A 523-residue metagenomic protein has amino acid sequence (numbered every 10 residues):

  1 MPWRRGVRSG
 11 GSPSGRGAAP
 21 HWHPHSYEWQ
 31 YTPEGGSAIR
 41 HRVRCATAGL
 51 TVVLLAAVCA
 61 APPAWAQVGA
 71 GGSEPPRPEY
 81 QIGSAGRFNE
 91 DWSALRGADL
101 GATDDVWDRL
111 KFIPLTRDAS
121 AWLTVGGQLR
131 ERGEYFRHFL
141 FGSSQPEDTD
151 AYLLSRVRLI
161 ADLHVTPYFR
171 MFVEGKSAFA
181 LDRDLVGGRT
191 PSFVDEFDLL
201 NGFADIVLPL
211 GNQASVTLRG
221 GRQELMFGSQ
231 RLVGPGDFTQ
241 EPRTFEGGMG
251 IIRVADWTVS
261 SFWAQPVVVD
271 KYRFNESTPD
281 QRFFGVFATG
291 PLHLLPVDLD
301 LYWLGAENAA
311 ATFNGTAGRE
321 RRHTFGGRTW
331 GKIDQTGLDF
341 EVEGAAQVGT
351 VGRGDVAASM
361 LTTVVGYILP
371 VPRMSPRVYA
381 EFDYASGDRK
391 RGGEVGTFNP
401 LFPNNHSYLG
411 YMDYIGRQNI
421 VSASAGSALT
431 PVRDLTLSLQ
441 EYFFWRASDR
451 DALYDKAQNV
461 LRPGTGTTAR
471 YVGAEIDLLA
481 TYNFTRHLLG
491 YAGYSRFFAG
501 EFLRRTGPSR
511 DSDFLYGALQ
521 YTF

Functional and structural regions predicted by a protein language model:
E28-Y31, G35, I39, A61-T149 (+6 more regions): N-terminal periplasmic/intermembrane-space "pro-region" immediately following the signal or transit peptide
A48-A61: Bacterial N-terminal signal peptides
P78-A102, G315, Q347, G354-G466: Extracellular/periplasmic loop regions
R87, R510-F523: Outer-membrane beta-barrel "beta-signal"
R130-R132, K176-A178, G221-L225, A264-P266 (+7 more regions): Outer-membrane beta-barrel pore domains and translocons
Y135-S155, L163-A214, R231-G234, Y272 (+5 more regions): Surface-exposed loop and membrane-interface regions of Gram-negative outer-membrane beta-barrel proteins
F136-L140, A180-L185, E224-L232, F262-V269 (+5 more regions): Flexible, solvent-exposed coil segments and beta strand-coil junctions, predominantly the extracellular/periplasmic
L208, N212-L218, R231-R391, T430 (+4 more regions): Signature for the C-terminal beta-barrel architecture of outer-membrane proteins
